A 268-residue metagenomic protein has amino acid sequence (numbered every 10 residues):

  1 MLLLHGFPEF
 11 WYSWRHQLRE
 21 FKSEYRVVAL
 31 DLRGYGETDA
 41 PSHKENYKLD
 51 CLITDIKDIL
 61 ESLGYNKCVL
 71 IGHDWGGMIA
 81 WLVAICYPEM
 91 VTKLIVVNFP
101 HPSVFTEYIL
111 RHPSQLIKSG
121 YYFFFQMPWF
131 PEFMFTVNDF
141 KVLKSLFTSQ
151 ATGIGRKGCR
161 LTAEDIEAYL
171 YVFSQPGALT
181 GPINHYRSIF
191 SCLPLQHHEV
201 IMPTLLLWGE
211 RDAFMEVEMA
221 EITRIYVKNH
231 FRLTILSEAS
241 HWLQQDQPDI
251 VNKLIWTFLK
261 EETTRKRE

Functional and structural regions predicted by a protein language model:
M1-D39: Conserved HGGG/HGGXW glycine-rich cap/lid loop of the alpha/beta-hydrolase fold
W14, V28, Y35-I71, W75-L236 (+4 more regions): Flexible "cap/lid" subdomain of the alpha/beta-hydrolase fold that forms the substrate-access gate
A239: Conserved short acidic donor-positioning loop in nucleotide-sugar-dependent glycosyltransferases
